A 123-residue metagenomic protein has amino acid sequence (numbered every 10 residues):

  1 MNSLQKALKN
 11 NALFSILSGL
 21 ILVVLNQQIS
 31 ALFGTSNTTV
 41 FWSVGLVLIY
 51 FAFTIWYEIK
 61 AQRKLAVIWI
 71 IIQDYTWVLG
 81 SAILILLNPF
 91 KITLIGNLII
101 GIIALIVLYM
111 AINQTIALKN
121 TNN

Functional and structural regions predicted by a protein language model:
N2, F53-Q62, Q114-A117: C-terminal ends of transmembrane helices
Q5-L8, A12-T39: Membrane-helix boundary elements
I29-L32, I55-L65, L86-P89: Juxtamembrane helix-break-helix junctions at the cytosolic face of small multi-pass alpha-helical membrane proteins
S36-L48, I100-G101: Structural signature of hydrophobic alpha-helical transmembrane segments
K60, L79-I99, K119: Membrane-helix boundary connector in multi-pass membrane proteins
W69-I85, I106: Hydrophobic alpha-helical membrane segments
N88, V107-N123: Membrane-water interface at the C-terminal end of transmembrane alpha helices
